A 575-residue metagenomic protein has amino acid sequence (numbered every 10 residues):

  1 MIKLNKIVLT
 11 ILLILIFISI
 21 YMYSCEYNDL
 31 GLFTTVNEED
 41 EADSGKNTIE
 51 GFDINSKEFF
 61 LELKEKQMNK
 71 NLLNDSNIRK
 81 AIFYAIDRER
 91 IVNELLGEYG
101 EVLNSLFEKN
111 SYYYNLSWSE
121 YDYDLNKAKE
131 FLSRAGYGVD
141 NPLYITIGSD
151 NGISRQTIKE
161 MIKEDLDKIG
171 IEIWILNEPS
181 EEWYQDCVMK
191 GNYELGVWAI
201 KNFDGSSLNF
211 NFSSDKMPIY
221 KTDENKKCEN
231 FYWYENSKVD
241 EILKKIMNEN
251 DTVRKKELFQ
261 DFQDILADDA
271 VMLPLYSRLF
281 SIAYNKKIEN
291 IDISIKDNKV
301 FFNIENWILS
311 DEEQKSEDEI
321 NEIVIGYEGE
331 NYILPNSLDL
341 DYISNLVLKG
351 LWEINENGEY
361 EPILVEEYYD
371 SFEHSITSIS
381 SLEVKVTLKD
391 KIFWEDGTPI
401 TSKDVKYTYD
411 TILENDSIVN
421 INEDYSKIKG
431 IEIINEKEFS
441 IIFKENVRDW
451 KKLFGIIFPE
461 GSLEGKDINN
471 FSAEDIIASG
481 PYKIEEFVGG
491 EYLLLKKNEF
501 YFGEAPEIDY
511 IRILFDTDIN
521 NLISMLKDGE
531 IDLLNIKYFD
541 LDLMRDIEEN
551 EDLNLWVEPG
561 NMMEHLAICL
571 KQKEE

Functional and structural regions predicted by a protein language model:
D40-G51, N151, L309-K315, E373-S375 (+4 more regions): Aromatic-rich, solvent-exposed beta-strand/loop patch
T48-L103, P142-I153, N250-A270, V324 (+5 more regions): Alpha-helical secondary-structure segments
K70-E164, K168, E235, D261 (+5 more regions): Append "and occasionally in soluble cytosolic enzymes with long acidic Gly/Pro-rich linkers
N71, A283-V300, Y327-N345, L364-V365 (+3 more regions): A structural "hinge/loop" feature
N71-N74, E367-I418, S440, M525: Aromatic- and charge-enriched surface segment that lines or borders ligand/interaction sites
A81-L116, S154-K163, D186-Y327, Y342-I343 (+2 more regions): Detector for C-terminal structural segments
K287, I421-G465: Surface-exposed binding/hinge segments that line and control ligand-binding clefts or catalytic entry sites
G326-T377, I477: N-terminal lobe/hinge region of extracytoplasmic solute-binding protein
